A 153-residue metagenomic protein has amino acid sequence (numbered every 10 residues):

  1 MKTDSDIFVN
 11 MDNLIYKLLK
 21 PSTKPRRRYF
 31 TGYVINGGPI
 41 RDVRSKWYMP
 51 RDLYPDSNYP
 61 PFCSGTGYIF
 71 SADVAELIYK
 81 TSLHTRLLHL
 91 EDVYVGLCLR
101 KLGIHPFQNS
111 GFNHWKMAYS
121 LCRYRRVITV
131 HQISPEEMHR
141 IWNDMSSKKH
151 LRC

Functional and structural regions predicted by a protein language model:
M1-C153: Secretory-pathway lumenal glyco-enzymes, predominantly type II signal-anchor Golgi glycosyltransferases
